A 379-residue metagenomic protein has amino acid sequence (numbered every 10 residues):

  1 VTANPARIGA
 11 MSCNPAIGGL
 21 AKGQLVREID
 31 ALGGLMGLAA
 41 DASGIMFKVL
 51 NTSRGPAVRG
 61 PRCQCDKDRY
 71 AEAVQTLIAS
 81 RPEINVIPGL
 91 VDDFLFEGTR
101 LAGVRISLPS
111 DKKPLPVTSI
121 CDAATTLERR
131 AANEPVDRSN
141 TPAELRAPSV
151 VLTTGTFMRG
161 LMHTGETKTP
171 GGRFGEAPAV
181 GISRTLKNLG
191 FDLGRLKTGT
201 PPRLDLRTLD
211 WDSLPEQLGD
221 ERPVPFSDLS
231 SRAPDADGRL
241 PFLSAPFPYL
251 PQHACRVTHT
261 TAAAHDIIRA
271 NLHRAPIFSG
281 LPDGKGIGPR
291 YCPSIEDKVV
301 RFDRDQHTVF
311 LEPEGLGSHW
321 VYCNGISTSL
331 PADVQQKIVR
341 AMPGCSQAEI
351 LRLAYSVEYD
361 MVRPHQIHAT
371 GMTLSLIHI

Functional and structural regions predicted by a protein language model:
T2-T99, K112, T153-R173, A177 (+6 more regions): Conserved N-terminal/central alpha/beta ligand/cofactor-binding core
N4, I367-S375: Flexible glycine/proline-rich, aromatic-decorated loop/lid segments
L127-R129, V136: N-terminal polybasic/positive-inside topogenic patches
N140-S149: Core beta-strand elements of the Rossmann-like FAD/NAD(P) dinucleotide-binding domain in flavoenzyme oxidoreductases
R184-G194, A263-P282, F310-L311, I326-S356 (+1 more regions): Flavin-binding catalytic cores
A270-D305: Active-site helix-to-loop segments that bind/position phosphate- or nucleotide-bearing substrates and donors across
I377-I379: Conserved small/polar residues in nucleotide/adenosyl-binding loops
